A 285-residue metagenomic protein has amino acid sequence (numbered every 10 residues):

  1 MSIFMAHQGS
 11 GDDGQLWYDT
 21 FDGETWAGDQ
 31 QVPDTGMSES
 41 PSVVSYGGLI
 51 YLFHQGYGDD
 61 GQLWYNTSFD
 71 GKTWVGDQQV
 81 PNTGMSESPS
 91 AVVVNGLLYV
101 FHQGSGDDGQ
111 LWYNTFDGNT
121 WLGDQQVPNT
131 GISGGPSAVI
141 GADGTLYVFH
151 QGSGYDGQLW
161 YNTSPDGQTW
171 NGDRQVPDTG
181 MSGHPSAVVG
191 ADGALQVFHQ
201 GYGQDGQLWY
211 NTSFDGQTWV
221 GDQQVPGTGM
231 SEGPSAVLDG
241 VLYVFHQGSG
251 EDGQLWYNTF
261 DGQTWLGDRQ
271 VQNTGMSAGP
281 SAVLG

Functional and structural regions predicted by a protein language model:
M1-G285: A structural motif
